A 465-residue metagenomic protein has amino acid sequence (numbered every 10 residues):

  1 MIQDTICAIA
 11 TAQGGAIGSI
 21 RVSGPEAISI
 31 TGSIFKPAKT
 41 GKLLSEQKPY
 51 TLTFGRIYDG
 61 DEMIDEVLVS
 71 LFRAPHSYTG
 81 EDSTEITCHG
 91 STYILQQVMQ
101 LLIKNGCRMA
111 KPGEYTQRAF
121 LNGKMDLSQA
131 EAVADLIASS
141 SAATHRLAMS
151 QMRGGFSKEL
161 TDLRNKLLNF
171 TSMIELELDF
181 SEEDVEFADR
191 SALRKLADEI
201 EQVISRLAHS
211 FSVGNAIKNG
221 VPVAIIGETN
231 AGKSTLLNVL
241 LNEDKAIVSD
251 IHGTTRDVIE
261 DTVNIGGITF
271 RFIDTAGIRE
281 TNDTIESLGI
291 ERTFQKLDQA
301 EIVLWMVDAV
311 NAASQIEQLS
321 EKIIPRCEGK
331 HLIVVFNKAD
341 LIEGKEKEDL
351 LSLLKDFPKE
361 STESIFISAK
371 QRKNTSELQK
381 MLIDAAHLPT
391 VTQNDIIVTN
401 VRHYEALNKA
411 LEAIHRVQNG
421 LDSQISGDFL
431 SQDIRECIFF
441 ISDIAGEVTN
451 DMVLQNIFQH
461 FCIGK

Functional and structural regions predicted by a protein language model:
M1-R146, S150, G154, N165 (+2 more regions): A glycine-rich (often HGG/GG-containing) alpha/beta subdomain
I2-I9, H145-N264, T281-D283, Q299 (+1 more regions): C-terminal-of-GTPase-core extension/linker across diverse P-loop GTPases
G14, P25-A27, R73-S77, S91-Y93 (+5 more regions): Conserved nucleotide-binding/hydrolysis micro-motifs of P-loop NTPases
R21, L237, D274: Short, acidic/hydrophobic/Gly-rich beta-strand patch recurrent on exposed beta strands that often constitutes part
T53-D65, V69-R73, G253-T281, Q299-I302: Switch I (G2) and immediately adjacent beta-strands of P-loop GTPase domains
R108, T269-R271, E363: Conserved beta-strand segments of alpha/beta enzyme cores
F272, M306, V335: Generic enzyme active-site microenvironment
E286-V310: Inter-motif core of Ras-like GTPase G domains
